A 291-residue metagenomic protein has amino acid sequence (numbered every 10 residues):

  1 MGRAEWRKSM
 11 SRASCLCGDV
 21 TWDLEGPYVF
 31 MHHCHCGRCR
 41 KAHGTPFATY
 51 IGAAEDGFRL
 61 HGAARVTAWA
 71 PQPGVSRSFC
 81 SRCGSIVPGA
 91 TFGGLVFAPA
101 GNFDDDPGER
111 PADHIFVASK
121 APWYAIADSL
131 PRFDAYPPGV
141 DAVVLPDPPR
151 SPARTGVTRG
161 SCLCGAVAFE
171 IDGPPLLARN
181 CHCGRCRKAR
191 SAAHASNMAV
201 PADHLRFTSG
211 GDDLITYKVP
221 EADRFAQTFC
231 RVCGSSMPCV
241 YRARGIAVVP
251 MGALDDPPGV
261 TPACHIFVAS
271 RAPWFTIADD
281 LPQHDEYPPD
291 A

Functional and structural regions predicted by a protein language model:
G2-S161, A166-A291: A short Gly-Trp-Pro
